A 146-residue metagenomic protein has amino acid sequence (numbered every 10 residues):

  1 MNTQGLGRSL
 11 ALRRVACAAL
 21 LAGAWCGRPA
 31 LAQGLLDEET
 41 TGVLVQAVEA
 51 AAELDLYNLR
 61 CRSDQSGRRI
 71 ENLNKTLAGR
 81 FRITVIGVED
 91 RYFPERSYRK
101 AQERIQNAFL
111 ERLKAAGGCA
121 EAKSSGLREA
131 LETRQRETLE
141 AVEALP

Functional and structural regions predicted by a protein language model:
M1, L20, L36, L73 (+1 more regions): N-terminal leader/targeting segments
N2-A16: Bacterial N-terminal signal peptides that target proteins for export
L12, L56, L113-K114: Disulfide-bonded cysteine motifs in exported proteins
R14-A24: Bacterial N-terminal signal peptides
L20, P29, D64, A122-S124: General secretory precursor processing signal
C26-A32: Sec/Tat signal peptide C-region and signal peptidase I cleavage site
A32-I70: Immediate post-signal-peptide N-terminus of mature secreted/exported proteins
I70-P146: Compact alpha-helical subdomains of small soluble proteins
